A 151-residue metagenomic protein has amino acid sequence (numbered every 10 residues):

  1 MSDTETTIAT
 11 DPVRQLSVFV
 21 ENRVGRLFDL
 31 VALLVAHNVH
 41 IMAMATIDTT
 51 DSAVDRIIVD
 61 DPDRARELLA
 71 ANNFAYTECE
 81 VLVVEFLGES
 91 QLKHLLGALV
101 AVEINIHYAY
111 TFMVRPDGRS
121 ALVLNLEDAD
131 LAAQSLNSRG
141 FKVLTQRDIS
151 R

Functional and structural regions predicted by a protein language model:
M1-R151: A conserved regulatory-domain signal marking ACT and ACT-like small-molecule sensing domains and adjacent regulatory
